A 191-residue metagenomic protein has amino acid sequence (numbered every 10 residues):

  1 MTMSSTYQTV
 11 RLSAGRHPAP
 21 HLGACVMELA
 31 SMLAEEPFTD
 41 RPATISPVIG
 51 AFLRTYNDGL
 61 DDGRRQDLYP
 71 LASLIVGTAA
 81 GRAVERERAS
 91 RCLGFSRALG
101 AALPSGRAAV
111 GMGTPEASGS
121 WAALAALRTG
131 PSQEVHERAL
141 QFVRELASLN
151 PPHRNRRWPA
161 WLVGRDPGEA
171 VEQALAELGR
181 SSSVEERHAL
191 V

Functional and structural regions predicted by a protein language model:
T2, Y7-G59: Leu/Val/Ala/Ile-rich N-terminal alpha-helices, chiefly Sec-type signal peptides and the beginnings
P37-V191: Structured binding/interaction patches within domain cores
